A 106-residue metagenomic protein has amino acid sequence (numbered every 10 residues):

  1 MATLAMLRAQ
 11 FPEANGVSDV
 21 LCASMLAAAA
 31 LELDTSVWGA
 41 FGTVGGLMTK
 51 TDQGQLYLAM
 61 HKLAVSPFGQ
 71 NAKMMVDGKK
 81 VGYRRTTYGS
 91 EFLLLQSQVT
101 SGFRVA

Functional and structural regions predicted by a protein language model:
M1-D52, E91-A106: Conserved short "hinge" loops at termini or chain/domain junctions
T51-A64: Elongated alpha-helical scaffolds
H61-A106: Short loop/turn elements at secondary-structure junctions
